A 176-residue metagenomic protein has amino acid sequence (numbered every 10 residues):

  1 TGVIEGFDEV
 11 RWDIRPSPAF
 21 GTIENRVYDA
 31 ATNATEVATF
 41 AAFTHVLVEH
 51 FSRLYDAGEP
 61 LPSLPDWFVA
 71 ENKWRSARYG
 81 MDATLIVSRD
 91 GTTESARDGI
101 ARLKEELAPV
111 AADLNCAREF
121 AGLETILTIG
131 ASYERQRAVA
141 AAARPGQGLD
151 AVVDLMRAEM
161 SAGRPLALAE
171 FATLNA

Functional and structural regions predicted by a protein language model:
T1-A176: C-terminal accessory/tail domains of diverse enzymes
